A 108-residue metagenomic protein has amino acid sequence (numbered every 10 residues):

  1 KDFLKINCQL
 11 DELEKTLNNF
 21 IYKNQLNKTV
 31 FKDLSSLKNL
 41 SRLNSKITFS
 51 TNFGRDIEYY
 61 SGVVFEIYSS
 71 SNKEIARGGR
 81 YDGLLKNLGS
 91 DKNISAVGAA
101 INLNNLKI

Functional and structural regions predicted by a protein language model:
K1-I108: Positively charged, Gly/Ser-enriched RNA/tRNA-binding surfaces
